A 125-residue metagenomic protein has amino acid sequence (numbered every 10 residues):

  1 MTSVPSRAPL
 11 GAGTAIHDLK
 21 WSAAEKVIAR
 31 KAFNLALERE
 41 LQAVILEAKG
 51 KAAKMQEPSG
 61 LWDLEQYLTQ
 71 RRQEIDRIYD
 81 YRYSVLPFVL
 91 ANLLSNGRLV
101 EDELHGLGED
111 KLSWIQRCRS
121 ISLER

Functional and structural regions predicted by a protein language model:
T2-R125: Acidic, Ser/Pro/Thr-rich low-complexity regulatory regions and the short amphipathic helical interaction modules they
